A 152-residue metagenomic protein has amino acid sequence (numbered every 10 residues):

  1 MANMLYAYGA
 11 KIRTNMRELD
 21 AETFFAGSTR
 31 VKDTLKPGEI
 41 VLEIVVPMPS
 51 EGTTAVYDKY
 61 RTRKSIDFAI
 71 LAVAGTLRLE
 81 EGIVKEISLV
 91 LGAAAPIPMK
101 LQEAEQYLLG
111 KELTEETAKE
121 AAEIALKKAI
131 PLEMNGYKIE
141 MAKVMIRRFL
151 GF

Functional and structural regions predicted by a protein language model:
M1-F152: C-terminal structural segment of proteins
